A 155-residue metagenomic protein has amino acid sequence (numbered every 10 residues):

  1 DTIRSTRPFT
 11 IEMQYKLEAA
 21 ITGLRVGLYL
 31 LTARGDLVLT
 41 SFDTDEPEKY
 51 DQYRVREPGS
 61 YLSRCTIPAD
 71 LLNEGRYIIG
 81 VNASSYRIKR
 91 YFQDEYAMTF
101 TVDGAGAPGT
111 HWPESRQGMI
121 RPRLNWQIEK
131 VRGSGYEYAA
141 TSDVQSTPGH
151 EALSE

Functional and structural regions predicted by a protein language model:
D1-E155: Localized sequence-composition bias
